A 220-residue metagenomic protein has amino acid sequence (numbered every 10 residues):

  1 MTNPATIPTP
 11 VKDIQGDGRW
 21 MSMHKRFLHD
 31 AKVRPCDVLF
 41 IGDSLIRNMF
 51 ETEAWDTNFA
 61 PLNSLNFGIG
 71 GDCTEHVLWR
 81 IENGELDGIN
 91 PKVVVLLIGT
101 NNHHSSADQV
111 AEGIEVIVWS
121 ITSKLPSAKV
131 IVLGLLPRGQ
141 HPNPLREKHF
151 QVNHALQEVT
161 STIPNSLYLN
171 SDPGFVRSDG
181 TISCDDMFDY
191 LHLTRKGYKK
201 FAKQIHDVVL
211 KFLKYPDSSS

Functional and structural regions predicted by a protein language model:
M1-I41, L45-N58, V208-S220: N-terminal secretory targeting modules
V11-I14, N66-G71: Acidic/histidine-rich helix-loop elements that form or flank divalent-metal/phosphate-binding sites at the catalytic
R19-W20, I69, C73, Q109-G113 (+3 more regions): Soluble or luminal CAZymes and related metallo-dependent hydrolases
V38-F40, N63-G68, V93-I98, K129-G134 (+2 more regions): Structural recognition of the beta-strand scaffold that forms the well-ordered cores of secreted hydrolase catalytic
I46, G71, P173: Short, glycine/acidic-enriched loop or turn micro-motifs at the edges of active sites
R47-N63, T74-K124, I131-H141: Oxyanion-hole/transition-state-stabilizing segment in secreted/luminal serine hydrolases and related acyltransferases
K124-P126, I163: Helix C-cap/helix->beta junction micro-motif
P137-S220: Catalytic His-Asp segment of secreted/periplasmic serine-dependent ester chemistry enzymes
